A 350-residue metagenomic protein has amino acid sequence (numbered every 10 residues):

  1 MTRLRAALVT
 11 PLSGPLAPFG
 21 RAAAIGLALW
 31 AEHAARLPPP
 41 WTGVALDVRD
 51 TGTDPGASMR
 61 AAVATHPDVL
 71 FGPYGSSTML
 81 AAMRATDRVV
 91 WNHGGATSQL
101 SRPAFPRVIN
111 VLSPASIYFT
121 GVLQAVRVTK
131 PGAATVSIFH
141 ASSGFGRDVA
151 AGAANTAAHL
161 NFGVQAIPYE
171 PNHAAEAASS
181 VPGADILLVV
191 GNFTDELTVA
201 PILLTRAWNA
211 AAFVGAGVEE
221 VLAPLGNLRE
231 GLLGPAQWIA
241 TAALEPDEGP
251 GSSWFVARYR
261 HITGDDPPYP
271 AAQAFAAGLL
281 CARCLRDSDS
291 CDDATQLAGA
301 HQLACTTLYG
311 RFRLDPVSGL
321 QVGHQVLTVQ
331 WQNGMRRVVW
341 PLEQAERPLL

Functional and structural regions predicted by a protein language model:
M1-A22, P73-Y74, T135-H140: Short beta-strand segments enriched in small/hydrophobic residues
A7-A28, R49, A243-L244, P267-A271: Extracytoplasmic "Venus flytrap"
G20-P39, N155: Short, polar/charged alpha-helical segment
A22-A23, R36-R102, D195-L197: Beta-alpha junction/loop-to-helix N-cap segments that form part of ligand/metal-binding clefts
R36-G52, R107, T156-N172, I186: Short beta-strand elements in bilobed, periplasmic/extracellular small-molecule ligand-binding domains
D68-F162, A211-N227: Extracytoplasmic ligand/sensor domains, especially the bilobed periplasmic-binding protein
L203-Q273: Extracellular/periplasmic periplasmic-binding protein-like sensory domains
H261-A271, A282-R336: Segments of small-molecule ligand-sensing domains
